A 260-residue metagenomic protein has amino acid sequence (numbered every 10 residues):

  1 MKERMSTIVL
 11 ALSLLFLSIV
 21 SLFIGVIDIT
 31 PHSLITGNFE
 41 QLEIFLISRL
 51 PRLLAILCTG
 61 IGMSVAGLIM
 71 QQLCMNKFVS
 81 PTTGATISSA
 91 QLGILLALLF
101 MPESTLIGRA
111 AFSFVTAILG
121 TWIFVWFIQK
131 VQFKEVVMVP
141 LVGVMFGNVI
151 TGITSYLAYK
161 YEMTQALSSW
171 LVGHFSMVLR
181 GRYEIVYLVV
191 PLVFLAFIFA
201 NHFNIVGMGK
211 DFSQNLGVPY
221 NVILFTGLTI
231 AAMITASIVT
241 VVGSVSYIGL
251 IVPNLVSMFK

Functional and structural regions predicted by a protein language model:
M1-K260: Alpha-helical transmembrane segments in inner-membrane proteins
